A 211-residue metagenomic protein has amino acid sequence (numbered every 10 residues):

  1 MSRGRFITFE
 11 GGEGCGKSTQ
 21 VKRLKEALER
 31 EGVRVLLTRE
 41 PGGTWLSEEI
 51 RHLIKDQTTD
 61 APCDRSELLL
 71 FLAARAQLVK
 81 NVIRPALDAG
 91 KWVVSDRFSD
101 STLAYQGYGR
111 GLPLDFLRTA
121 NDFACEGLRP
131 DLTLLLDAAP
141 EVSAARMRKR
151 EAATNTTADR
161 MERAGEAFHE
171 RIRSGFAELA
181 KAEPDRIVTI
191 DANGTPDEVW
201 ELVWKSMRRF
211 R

Functional and structural regions predicted by a protein language model:
M1-R5: Extreme N-terminal, non-catalytic leader segments that precede Walker-type/kinase nucleotide-binding cores
F9: Hydrophobic anchor at the beta1->P-loop junction of P-loop NTPases
G14: Walker A (P-loop) phosphate-binding loop of P-loop NTPases
K17: Conserved lysine of the Walker
Q20: Hydrophobic positions on the alpha1 helix immediately C-terminal to the Walker A/P-loop
R23-K25, E141-R211: NTP-dependent small-molecule kinase module
E29-C125: ATP-dependent small-molecule kinase phosphotransfer cores that center on conserved nucleotide phosphate-binding segments
T102-S174: A glycine- and Lys/Arg-enriched "phosphate-lid" helix/loop adjacent to the NTP-binding pocket of small-molecule kinases
